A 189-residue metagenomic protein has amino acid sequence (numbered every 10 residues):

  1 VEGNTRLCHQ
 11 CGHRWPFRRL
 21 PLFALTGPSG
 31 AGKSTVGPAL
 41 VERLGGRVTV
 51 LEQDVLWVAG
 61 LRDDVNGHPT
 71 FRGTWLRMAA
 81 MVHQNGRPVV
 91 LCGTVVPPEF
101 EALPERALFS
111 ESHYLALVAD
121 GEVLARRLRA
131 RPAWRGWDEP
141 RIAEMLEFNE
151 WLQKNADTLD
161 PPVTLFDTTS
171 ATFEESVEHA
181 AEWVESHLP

Functional and structural regions predicted by a protein language model:
V1-L20: Cys/His-rich short segments
G27: The Walker A (P-loop) glycine that initiates the GxxxxGKT/S ATP-binding motif of P-loop NTPases
G30: Walker A (P-loop) phosphate-binding loop of P-loop NTPases
K33: Conserved lysine of the Walker
G37-A80: Conserved substrate/cofactor phosphate-moiety recognition/catalytic segment in nucleotide-dependent phosphotransferases
G67-E111, L117-V118: Glycine-rich phosphate-binding loop used to anchor ATP phosphates in small-molecule kinases, encompassing both
L108-R131, F166: Conserved phosphate-donor/acceptor-positioning beta-strand/loop module used by diverse small-molecule
A133-H179: Small-molecule kinase domains that catalyze NTP-dependent phosphoryl transfer to phosphate-bearing small molecules
